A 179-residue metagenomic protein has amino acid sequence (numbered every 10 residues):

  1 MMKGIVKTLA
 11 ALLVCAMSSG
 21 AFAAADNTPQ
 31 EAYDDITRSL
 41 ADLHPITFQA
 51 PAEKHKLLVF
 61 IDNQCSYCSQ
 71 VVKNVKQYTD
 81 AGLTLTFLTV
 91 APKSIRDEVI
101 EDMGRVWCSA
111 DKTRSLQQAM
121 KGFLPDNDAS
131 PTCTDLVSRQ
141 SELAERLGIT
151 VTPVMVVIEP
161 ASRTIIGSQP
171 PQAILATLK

Functional and structural regions predicted by a protein language model:
M1-G4: N-terminal secretory signal peptides that target proteins for export/translocation
V6-V59, N63-K93, A129-V151, A173-K179: Extracytoplasmic thiol/disulfide redox context detector
S94-L175: Thiol/selenol-based redox catalytic cores and closely related redox-interacting motifs
